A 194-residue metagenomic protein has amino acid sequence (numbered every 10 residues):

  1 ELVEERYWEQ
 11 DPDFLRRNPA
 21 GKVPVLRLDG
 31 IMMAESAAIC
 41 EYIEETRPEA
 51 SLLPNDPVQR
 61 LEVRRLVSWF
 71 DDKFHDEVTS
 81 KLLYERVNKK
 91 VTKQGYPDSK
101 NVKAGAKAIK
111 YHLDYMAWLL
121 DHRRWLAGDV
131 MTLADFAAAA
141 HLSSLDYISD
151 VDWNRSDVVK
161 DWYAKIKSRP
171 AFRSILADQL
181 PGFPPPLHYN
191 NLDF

Functional and structural regions predicted by a protein language model:
E1-K103, D193: GST-like domain detector, emphasizing the conserved glutathione-binding G-site in the N-terminal thioredoxin-like
Y7, P57, V130, A177-L180: Residues that form or immediately flank small-molecule/cofactor binding pockets and catalytic motifs
R16, S168, A177: Phosphate-coordinating loops and pocket residues in cytosolic domains that bind phosphorylated ligands
F70-S168: GST-like fold's C-terminal all-alpha helical module
L83, S174-G182: Short, flexible loop/turn segments with low-complexity composition
Q179-F194: Acidic/histidine-enriched, glycine/proline-rich intrinsically disordered or flexible terminal extensions
